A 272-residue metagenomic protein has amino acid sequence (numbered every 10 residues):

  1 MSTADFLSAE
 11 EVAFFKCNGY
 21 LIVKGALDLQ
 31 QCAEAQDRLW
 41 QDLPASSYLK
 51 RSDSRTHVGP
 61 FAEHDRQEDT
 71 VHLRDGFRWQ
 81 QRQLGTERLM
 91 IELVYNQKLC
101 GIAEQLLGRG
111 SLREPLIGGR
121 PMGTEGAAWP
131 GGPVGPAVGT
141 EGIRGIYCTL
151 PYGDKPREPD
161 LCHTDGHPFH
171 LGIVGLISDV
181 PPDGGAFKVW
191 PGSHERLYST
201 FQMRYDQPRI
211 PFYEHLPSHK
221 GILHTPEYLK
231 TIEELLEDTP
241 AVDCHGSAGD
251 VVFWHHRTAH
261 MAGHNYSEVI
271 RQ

Functional and structural regions predicted by a protein language model:
M1-C17, K24-H163: Non-heme Fe(II)-dependent double-stranded beta-helix
R157-H167, T258-A262: Histidine-centered catalytic micro-motifs
L161-H170, T239-P240, G246: A short beta-loop-beta micro-motif enriched in histidine and acidic residues
L171-S178: Short, hydrophobic, well-ordered secondary-structure elements
I173, P191, E268-Q272: A short hydrophobic beta-strand segment most commonly corresponding to one strand of the jelly-roll/cupin
P182-A259: Double-stranded beta-helix
G263-S267: Short proline/glycine-enriched turn/loop segments at secondary-structure junctions
